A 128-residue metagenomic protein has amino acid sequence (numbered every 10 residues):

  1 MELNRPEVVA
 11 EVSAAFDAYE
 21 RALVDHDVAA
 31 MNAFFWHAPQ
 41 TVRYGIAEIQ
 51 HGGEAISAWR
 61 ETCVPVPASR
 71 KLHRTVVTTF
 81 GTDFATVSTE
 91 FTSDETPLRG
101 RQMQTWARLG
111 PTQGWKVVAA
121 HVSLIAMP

Functional and structural regions predicted by a protein language model:
E2-A30, Q40-P128: A beta-strand edge to alpha-helix "cap/lid" segment located at domain peripheries
F34-F35: Conserved catalytic core of Hanks-type protein kinase domains
